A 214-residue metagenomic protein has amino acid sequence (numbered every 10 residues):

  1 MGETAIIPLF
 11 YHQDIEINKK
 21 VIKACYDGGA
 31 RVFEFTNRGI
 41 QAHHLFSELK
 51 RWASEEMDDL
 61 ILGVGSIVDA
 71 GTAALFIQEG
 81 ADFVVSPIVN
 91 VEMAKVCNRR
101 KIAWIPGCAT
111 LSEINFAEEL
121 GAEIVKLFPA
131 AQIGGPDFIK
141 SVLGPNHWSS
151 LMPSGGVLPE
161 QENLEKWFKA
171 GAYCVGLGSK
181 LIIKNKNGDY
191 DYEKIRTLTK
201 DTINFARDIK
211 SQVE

Functional and structural regions predicted by a protein language model:
M1-G71, L75-E79, K169, D189-Q212: Conserved N-terminal beta1-alpha1 strand-loop-helix module at the mouth
A5-F10, F33-F35, L60-G65, V84-V85 (+4 more regions): Hydrophobic faces of well-ordered beta-strands that scaffold small-molecule active sites in alpha/beta enzyme cores
L9-Q13, T36-I40, G65-D69, V89 (+4 more regions): Active-site beta-loop-alpha junctions enriched in small/polar residues
K19-K23, A74, K95, N115-E118 (+3 more regions): Alpha-helical segments flanking ligand/cofactor-binding loops in enzyme cores
Y26-R31, I77-V84, N98-I105, E119-K126 (+2 more regions): Glycine-enriched alpha-helix->loop->beta-strand junction motifs that scaffold or abut catalytic
R31-G39, T72, I77-E79, R100 (+2 more regions): Glycine/Thr-rich beta-alpha phosphate-binding loop at enzyme active sites
D69-E79, S112-L120, D137, V157-V175: Catalytic cores of alpha/beta
V84-M93, K126-G135, G171-D191: Glycine-rich phosphate-binding active-site loops on the catalytic face of alpha/beta enzymes
